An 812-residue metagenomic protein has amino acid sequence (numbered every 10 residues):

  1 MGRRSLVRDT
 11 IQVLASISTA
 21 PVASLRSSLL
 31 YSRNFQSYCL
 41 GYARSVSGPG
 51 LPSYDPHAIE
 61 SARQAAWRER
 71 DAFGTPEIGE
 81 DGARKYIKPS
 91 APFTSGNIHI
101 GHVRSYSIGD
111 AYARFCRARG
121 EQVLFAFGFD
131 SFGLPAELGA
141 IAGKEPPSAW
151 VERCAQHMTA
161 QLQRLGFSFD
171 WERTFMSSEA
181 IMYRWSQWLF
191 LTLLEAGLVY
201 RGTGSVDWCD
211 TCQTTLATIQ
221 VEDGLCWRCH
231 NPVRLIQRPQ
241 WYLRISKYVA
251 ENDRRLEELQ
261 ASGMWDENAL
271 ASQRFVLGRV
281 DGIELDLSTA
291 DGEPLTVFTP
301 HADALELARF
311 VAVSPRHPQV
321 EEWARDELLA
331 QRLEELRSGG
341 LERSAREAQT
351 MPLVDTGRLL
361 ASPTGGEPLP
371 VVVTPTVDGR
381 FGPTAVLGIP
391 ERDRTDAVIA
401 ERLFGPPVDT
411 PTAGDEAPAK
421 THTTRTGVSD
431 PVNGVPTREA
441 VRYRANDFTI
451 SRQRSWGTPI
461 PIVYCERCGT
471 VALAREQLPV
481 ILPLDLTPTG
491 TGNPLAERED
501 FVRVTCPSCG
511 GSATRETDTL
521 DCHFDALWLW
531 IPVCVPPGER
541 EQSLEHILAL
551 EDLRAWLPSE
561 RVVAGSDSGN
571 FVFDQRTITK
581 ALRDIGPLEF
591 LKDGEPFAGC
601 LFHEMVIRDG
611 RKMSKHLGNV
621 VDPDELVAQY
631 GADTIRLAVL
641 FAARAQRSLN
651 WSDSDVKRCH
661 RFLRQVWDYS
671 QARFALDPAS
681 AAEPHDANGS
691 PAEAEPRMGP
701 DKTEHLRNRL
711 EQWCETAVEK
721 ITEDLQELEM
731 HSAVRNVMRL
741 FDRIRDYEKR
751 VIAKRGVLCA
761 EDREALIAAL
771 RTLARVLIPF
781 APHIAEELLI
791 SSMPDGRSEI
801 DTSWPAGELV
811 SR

Functional and structural regions predicted by a protein language model:
R3-R8, S16-T19, S24-S28, S32-R33: Low-acidity, Ser/Thr- and Arg-rich intrinsically disordered low-complexity segments
N34-G82, S314, V386, R402-A413 (+5 more regions): Basic, alpha-helical terminal appendages of large translation-related enzymes
C39-Q319, V372, P390, R402 (+7 more regions): N-terminal, positively charged nucleic-acid-binding surface of large information/translation enzymes
D81-P89, L162-G166, E367-V371, P375-V377 (+5 more regions): Active-site-adjacent bridging/hinge elements
G101-A113, D130, S177, R184-W185 (+11 more regions): Structured ligand/cofactor/substrate-binding pocket environments in proteins
E195-D207, T299, A304, E439-C468 (+6 more regions): Helix-rich, typically C-terminal accessory recognition domains appended to large enzymatic cores
C212, C229, G365, E466-C468 (+1 more regions): Short Cys/His-rich metal-coordination motifs, predominantly Zn2+-binding knuckles/fingers
E251-G278, S314, P318-M351, L478-I481 (+2 more regions): Amphipathic alpha-helical
